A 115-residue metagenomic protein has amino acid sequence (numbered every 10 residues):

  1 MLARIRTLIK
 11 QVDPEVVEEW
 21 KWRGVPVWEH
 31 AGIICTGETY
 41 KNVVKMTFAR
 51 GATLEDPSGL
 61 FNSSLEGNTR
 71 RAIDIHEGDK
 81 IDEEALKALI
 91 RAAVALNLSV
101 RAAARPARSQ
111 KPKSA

Functional and structural regions predicted by a protein language model:
M1-A115: Charge-dense, helix-prone N-terminal extensions
